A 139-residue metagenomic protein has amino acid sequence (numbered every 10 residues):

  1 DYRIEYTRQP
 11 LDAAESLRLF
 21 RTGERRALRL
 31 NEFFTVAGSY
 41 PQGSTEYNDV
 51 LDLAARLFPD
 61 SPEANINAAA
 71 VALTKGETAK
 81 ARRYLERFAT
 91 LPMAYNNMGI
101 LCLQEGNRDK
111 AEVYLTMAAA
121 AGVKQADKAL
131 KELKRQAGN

Functional and structural regions predicted by a protein language model:
D1-N139: N-terminal targeting segments with Sec-dependent signals, encompassing both cleavable signal peptides and non-cleavable
